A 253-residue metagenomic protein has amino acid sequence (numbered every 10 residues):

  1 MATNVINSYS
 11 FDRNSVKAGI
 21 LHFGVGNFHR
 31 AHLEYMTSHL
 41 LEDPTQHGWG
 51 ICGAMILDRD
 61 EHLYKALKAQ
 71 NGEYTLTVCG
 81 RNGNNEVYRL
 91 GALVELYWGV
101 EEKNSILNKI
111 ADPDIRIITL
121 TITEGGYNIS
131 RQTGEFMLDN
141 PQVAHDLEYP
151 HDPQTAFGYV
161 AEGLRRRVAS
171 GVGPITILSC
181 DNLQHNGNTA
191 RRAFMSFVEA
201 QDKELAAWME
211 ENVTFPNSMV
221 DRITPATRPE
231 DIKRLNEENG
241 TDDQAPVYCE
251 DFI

Functional and structural regions predicted by a protein language model:
M1-I253: Substrate/ligand-engaging "lid" and interaction regions
